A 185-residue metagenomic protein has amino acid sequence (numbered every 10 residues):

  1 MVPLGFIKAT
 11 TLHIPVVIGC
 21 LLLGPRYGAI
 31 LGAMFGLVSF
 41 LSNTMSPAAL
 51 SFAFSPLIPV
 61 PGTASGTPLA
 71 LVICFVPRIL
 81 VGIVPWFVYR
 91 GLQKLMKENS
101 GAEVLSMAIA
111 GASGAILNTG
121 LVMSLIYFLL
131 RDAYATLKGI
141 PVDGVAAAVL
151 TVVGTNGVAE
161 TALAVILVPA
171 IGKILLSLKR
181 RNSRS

Functional and structural regions predicted by a protein language model:
M1-S185: Loop-helix junctions at membrane interfaces
